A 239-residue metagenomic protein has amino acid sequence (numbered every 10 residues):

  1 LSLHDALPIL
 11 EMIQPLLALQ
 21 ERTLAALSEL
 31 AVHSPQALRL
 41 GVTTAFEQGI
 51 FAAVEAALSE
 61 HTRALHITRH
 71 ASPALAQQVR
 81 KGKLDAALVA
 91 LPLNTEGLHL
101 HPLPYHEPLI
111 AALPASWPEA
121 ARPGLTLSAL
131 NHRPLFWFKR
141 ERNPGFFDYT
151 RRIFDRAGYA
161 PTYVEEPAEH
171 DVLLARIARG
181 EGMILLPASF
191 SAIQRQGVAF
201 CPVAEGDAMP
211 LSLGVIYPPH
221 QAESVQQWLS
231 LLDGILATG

Functional and structural regions predicted by a protein language model:
L1, L17-G41, Q48, S59 (+2 more regions): Short helix-loop hinge/linker segments at domain boundaries
S2-L7: Short, small-residue-biased leader/transition segments that mark boundaries at the very start of proteins
A31-V32, L100-L109, L113-L135, Q226: Flexible hinge/capping segments at coil-to-helix
H33-T95, P167: Central regulatory/effector-binding core of bacterial HTH transcription factors
G41-Q48, L91-L93, P114-L125, P134-F147 (+3 more regions): Short coil/turn segments
R80-V89, L109, Y159, I177-I184: Alpha-to-beta junction loops
E96-P102, H106-E107, D171-H220: Beta-alpha-beta core module
P134-A157, V225-L229, G239: Secondary-structure junction motif
